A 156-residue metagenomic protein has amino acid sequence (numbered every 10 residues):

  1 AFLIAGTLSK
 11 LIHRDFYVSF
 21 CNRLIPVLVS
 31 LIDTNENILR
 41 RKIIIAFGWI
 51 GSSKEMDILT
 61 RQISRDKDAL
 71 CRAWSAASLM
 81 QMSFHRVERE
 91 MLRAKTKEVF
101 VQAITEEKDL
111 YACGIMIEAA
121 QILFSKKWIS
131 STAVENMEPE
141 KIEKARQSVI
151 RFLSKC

Functional and structural regions predicted by a protein language model:
A1-S19, S30, I38-S52, R72-E90 (+2 more regions): Structural detector for internal amphipathic alpha-helices that build alpha-solenoid repeat scaffolds
F2, A94, I117, P139 (+1 more regions): Low-complexity, intrinsically disordered regions enriched in charged/polar residues
T7, V27, V99, A145-S148 (+1 more regions): Charge-rich, solvent-exposed alpha-helical interaction surfaces
L11-I32, S52-I63, H85-A103, K126-N136: Amphipathic alpha-helical scaffolding segments comprising HEAT/armadillo-like alpha-solenoid repeats
S30-I38, S64-A69, T105-L110, N136-Q147: Short coil turns that connect the paired helices of HEAT/ARM alpha-solenoid repeats
R61-Q62, Q81, Q102, Q121 (+1 more regions): Residue-identity detector for glutamine
A69-A73, V101: Alpha-helix boundary/capping detector
F124-C156: Eukaryotic acidic, Ser/Thr-rich intrinsically disordered low-complexity regions
